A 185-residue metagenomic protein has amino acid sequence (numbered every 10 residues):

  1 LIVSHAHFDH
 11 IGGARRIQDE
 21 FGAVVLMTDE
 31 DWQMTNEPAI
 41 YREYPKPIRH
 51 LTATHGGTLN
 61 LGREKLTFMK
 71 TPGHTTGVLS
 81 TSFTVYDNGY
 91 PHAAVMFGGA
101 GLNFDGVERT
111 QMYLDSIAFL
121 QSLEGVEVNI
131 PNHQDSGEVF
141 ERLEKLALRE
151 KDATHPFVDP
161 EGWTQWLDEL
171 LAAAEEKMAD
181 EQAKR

Functional and structural regions predicted by a protein language model:
L1-T58, D159-W163: Active-site HxH/HxHxD metal-binding segment of metal-dependent hydrolases
R16-I17, F119, K177: Short alpha-helical scaffold segments that flank and stabilize functional sites
T28, E37, P45, F140 (+2 more regions): Solvent-exposed, non-transmembrane amphipathic alpha-helical segments
T35-N36, I40, L59-E64, F68-M69 (+1 more regions): Electropositive, surface-exposed helix/loop patches at the edges of structured domains that serve as adaptable
T58-N60, K65-Q165: Metallo-beta-lactamase
E161-R185: C-terminal regulatory/interaction regions
